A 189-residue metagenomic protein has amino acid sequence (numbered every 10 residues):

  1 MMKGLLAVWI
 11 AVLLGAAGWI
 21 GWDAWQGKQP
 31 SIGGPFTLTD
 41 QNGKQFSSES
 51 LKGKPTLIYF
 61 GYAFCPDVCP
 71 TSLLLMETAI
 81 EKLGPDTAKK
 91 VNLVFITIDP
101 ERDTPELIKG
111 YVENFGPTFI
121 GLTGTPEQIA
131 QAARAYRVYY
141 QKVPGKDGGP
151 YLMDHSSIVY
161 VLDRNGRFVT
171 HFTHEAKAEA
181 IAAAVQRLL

Functional and structural regions predicted by a protein language model:
M1-T39, L188: N-terminal targeting signals for export/organelle localization
G33-G34, T56, S156-I158: Short loop/turn microsegments at loop-to-beta-strand junctions
D40-Q41, D163: Short, acidic, Ser/Thr-enriched surface-loop or helix-capping motifs
F46-S47, V169: Generic structural signal for well-ordered beta-strand positions
E49-S72, M76: Short active-site neighborhood of thiol/selenol oxidoreductases, capturing the structured segment around
P55, I80-T87, A133-Y136, Y140 (+2 more regions): Sec/Tat-exported extracytoplasmic proteins
L73-A132: Structural microenvironment flanking redox-active thiols in thiol-disulfide oxidoreductases
Q128-A184: Thiol/disulfide oxidoreductase modules built on the thioredoxin-like
